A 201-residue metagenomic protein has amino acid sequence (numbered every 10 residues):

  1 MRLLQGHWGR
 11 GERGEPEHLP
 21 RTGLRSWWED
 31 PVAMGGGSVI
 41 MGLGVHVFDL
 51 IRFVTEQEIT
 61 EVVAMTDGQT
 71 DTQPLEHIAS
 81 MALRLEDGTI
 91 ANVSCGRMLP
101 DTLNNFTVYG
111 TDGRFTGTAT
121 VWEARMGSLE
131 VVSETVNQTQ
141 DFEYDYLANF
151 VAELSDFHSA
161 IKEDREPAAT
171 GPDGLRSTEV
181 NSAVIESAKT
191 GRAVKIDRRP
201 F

Functional and structural regions predicted by a protein language model:
M1-M65, Q69-T72, G191: Predominantly a Rossmann-like dinucleotide-binding segment in NAD(P)-dependent oxidoreductases
G23, G42, H46-E123, V151-D164 (+1 more regions): Contiguous beta-strand/loop segments that form the cofactor/metal-binding neighborhood of enzyme cores
E29-D30, N105, L129: Vicinal oxygen chelate
P31-V32, T135-Q138: Short glycine/proline-rich turn/loop motifs
M34-M41, Q140-A148: A short glycine-threonine-serine/GTX helix/turn-capping micro-motif
I40-G44, L147, A168-L175: Conserved loop-to-helix N-cap of the C-terminal "lid" that shapes the substrate pocket in Rossmann-like
V131-S133: Extended amphipathic ligand-handling, pore-lining, and cofactor/metal-binding catalytic surfaces
F157-F201: C-terminal helix-rich "cap/oligomerization" subdomain common to oxidoreductases
